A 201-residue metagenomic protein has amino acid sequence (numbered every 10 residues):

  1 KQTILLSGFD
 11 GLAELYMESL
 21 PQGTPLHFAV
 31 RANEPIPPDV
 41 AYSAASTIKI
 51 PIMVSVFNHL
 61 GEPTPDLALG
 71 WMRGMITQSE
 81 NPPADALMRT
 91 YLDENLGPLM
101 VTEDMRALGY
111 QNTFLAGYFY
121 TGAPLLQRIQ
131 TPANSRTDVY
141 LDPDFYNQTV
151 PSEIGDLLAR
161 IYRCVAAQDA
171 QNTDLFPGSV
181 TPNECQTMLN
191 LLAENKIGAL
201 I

Functional and structural regions predicted by a protein language model:
K1-E34, M88-I201: Penicillin-recognizing serine hydrolase domain
I36-P38, D66-M72, P82-T90, V139-L141: Short acidic, glycine/Ser/Thr-rich loop/turn "cap" segments at secondary-structure junctions
D39-V40, A44, D142-Y146: Conserved aromatic-histidine-acidic binding/catalytic patches
V40-P63, M75: Active-site SXXK
A44, P63-L67, Y162, V180: Short, surface-exposed helix-loop/turn micro-motifs enriched in polar/charged residues
T47-M53, T77-D85, P98, N147-G155: Short alpha-helical patches at coil-to-helix transitions and adjacent helical residues in well-structured domains
F57-P82, A107: Active-site-proximal loop and beta-strand segments within enzyme catalytic domains
